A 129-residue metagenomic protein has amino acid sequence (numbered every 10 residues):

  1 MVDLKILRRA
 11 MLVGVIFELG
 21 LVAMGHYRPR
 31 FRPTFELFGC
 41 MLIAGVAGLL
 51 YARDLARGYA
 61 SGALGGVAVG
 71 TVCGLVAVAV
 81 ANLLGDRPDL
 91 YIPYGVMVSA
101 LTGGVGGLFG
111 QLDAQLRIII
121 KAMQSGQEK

Functional and structural regions predicted by a protein language model:
M1-K129: Juxtamembrane/disordered regions of integral membrane proteins
